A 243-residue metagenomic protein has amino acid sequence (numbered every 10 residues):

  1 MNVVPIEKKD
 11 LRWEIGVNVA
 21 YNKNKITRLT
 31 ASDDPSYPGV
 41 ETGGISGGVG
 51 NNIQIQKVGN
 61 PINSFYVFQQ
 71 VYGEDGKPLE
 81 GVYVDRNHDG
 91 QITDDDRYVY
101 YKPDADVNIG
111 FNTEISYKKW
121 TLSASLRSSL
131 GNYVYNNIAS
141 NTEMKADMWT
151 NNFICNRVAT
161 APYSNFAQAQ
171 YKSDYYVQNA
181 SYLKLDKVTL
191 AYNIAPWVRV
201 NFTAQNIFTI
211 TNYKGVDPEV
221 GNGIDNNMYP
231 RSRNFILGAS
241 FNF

Functional and structural regions predicted by a protein language model:
V3-P5, V19-K25, Y117-K119, S128-N132 (+3 more regions): Transmembrane beta-strands of outer-membrane beta-barrel pores
V4-P103, N212: Conserved small-residue
K9, K119-S123, V198: Repeated loop/turn-to-beta-strand initiation elements of outer-membrane beta-barrel proteins
L11, A105-I109, V177, S181-D186 (+1 more regions): Residues that define the transmembrane beta-barrel architecture of outer-membrane proteins
I15-V17, A124, V200-F202, A239: Membrane-embedded beta-strand positions of outer-membrane beta-barrel proteins
N24-G43, G131-N156, I210-E219: Outer-membrane beta-barrel and related beta-rich outer-membrane complex signature in Gram-negative bacteria
V40-Y66, Y72-D75, F153-C155, A159 (+2 more regions): C-terminal beta-signal and terminal closure region of outer-membrane beta-barrel proteins
K77, R127-Q205: Extracytoplasmic gating/loop element in the C-terminal half of outer-membrane beta-barrel translocons and assembly
